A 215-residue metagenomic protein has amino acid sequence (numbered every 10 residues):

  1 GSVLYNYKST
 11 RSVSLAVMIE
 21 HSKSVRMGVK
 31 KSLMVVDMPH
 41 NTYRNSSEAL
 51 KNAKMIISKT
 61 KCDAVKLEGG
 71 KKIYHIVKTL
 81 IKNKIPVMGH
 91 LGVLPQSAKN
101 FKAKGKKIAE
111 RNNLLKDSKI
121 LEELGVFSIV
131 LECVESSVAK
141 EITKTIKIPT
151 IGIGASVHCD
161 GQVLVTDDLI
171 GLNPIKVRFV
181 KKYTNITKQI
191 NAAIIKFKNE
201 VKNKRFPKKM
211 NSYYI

Functional and structural regions predicted by a protein language model:
G1-I215: Alpha/beta enzyme core
